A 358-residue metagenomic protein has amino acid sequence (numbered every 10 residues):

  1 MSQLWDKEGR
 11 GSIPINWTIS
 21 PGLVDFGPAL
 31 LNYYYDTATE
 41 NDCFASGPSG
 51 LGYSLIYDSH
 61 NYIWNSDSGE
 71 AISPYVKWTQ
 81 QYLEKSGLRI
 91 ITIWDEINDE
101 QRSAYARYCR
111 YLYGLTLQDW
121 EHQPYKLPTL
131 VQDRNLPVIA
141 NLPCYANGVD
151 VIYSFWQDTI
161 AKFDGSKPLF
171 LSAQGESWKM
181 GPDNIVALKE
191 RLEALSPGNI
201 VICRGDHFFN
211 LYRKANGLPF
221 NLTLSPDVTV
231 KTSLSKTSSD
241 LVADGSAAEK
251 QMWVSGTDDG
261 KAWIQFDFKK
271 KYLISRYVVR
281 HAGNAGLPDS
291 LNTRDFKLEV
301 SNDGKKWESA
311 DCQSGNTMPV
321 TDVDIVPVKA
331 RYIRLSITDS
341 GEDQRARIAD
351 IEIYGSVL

Functional and structural regions predicted by a protein language model:
M1-R10: Non-catalytic propeptide/linker segments at domain boundaries
M1-S2, G22, S86-N216: Catalytic grooves of carbohydrate-active enzymes
T18-E100: Metal-dependent polysaccharide deacetylase catalytic core of the NodB/CE4 family, i.e., the active-site-bearing domain
G22-D25, L51-Y53, I97-D99, E176-M180 (+3 more regions): Short, solvent-exposed loop/turn segments at secondary-structure junctions
F26-G27, S54-Y57, E100-S103, Y125 (+3 more regions): Extracytoplasmic/secreted cell-surface and envelope-processing proteins
S59-S68, T129-R134, N216-L218: Short, surface-exposed amphipathic charged segments that create phosphate/polyanion-binding patches used for binding
P219-A247: Predominantly extracellular/luminal regions of secreted and cell-surface proteins, especially disulfide-bonded
K236-T237, S246-S309, S314-L358: Aromatic, loop-rich ligand-recognition surfaces of beta-strand-rich domains
